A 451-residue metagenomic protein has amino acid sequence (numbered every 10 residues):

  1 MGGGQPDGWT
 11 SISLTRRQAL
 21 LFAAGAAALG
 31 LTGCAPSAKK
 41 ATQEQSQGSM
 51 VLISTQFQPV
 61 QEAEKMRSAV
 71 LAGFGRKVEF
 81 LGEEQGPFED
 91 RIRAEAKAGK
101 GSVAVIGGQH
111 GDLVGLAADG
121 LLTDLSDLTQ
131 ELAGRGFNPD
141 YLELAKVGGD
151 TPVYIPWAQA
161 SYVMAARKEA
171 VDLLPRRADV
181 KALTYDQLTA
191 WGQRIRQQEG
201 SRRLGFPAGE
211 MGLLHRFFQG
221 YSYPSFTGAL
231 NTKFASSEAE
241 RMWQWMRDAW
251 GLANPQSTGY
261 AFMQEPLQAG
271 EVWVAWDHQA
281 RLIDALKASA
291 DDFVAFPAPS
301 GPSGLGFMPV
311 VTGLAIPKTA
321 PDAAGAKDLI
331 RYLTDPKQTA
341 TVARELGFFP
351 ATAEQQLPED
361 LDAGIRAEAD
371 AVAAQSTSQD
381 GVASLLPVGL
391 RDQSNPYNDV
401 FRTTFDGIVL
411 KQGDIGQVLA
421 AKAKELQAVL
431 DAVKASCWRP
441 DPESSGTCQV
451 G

Functional and structural regions predicted by a protein language model:
M1-L14, F22-T32: N-terminal secretory signal peptides
S37, G149-A158, Y162, K181 (+3 more regions): Extracytoplasmic/periplasmic solute-binding protein
E44, E345-T403, G407, A435-G451: Long, aromatic- and glycine/proline-rich binding clefts that accommodate carbohydrate-like moieties
E44, Q109-S161, T189, V294-F296: Hinge/lid segment of periplasmic solute-binding proteins
S68-F137, L173-P175, W273-V274: Extracytoplasmic "Venus flytrap"/periplasmic binding protein-like
S126-F137, V180-K181, Y223-M242, K287-A288 (+2 more regions): Short, solvent-exposed loop/beta-turn-alpha elements that line the ligand-binding surface or hinge of extracytoplasmic
W191-R194, A229-Y260: Glycine-centered hinge/linker elements that transmit conformational signals in sensory and ligand-binding systems
F217, Q244-D328: Extracytoplasmic/periplasmic substrate-binding proteins
